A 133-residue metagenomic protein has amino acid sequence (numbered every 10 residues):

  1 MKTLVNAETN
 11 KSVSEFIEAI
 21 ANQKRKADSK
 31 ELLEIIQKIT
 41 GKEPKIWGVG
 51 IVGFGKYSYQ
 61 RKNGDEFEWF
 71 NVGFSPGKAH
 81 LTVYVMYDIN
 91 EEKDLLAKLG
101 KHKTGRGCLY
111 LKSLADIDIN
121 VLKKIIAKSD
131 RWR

Functional and structural regions predicted by a protein language model:
M1-R133: Charge-dense, helix-prone N-terminal extensions
